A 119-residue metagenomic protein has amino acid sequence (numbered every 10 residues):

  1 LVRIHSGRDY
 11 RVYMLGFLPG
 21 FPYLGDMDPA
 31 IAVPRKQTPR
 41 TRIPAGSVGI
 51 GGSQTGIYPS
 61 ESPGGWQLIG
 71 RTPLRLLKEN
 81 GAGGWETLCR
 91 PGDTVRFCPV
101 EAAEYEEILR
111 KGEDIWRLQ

Functional and structural regions predicted by a protein language model:
V2-Q119: Glycine-rich active-site loops that engage anionic ligands at enzyme catalytic sites
